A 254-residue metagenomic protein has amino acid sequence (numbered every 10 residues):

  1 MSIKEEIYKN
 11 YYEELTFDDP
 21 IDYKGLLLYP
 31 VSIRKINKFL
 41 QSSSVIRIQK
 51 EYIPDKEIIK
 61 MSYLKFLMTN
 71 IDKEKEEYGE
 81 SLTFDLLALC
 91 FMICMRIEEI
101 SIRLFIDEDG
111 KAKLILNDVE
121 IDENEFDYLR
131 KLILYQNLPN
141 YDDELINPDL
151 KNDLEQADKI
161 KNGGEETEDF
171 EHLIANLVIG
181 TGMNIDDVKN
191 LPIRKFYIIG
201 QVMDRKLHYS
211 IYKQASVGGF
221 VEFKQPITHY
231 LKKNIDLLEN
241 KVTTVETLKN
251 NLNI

Functional and structural regions predicted by a protein language model:
M1-I58, K65, D127-A215: An amphipathic, hydrophobic-aromatic interaction surface with interspersed Lys/Arg that forms lipid/phosphate-bearing
D18, Y29, T69-D72, D236: A generic structural signal for solvent-exposed, polar alpha-helical segments
I48-I53, K73-L82, D122, F126: Phosphate/adenylate-binding glycine loop and adjacent helical scaffold
E57, G79-E80, D118-F126, G219-K224 (+1 more regions): Intrinsic-disorder-associated interaction segments
E57-R96: Extended, charge-biased low-complexity segments that typically form long amphipathic alpha-helices/coiled-coils
F84, A88, F126-L134, E171-A175 (+4 more regions): Generic detector of well-ordered alpha-helical segments enriched in charged/polar residues, highlighting helical
D85-G163: Hydrophobic, aromatic-lined core segments that form the binding pocket/scaffold for planar heteroaromatic ligands
N190-I254: Alpha-helical oligomerization segments
